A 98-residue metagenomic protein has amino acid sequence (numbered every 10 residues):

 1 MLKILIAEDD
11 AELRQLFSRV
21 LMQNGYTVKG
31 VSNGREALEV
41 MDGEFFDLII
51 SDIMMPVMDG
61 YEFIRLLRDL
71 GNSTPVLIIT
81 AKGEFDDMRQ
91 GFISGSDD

Functional and structural regions predicted by a protein language model:
E8: Conserved acidic carboxylate
R14, P56, E84: The feature encodes the CheY-like receiver
Q15-Q23: Charged docking surfaces used in two-component/phosphorelay signaling
G25-S32, V40: Short hydrophobic/Thr-rich beta-strand motif most characteristic of the beta2 strand and flanking loop of CheY-like
N33, D59-E62: Acidic catalytic/metal-coordinating carboxylates
E39, Y61-N72: Short amphipathic alpha-helix used as the core "switch/output" element in two-component signaling
I50, M55: Receiver (REC) domain active-site loop signature in two-component systems and cognate sites in sensor histidine kinases
